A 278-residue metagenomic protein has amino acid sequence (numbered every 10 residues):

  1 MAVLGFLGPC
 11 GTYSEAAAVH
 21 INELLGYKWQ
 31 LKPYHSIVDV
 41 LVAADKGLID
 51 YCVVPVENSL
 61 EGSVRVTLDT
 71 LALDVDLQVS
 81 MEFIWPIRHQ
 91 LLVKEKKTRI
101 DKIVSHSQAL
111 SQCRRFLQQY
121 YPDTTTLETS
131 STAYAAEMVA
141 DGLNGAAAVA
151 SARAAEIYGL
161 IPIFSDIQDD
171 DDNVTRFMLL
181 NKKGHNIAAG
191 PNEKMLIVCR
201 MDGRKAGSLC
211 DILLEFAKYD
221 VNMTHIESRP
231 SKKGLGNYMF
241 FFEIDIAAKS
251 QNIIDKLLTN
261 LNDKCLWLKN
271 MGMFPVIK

Functional and structural regions predicted by a protein language model:
M1-K278: Domain-level signature for soluble enzymes in the chorismate/prephenate branch of the shikimate pathway
